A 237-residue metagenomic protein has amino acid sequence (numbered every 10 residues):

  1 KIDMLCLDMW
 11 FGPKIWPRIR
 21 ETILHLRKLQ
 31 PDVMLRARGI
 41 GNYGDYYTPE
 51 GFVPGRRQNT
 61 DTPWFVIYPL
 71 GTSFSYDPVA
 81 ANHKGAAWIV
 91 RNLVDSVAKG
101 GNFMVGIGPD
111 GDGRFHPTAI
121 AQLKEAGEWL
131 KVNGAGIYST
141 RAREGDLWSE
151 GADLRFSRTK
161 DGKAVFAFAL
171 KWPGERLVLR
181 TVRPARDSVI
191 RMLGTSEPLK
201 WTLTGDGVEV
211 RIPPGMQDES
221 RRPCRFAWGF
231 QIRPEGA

Functional and structural regions predicted by a protein language model:
K1-A237: Mature catalytic domains of secreted/periplasmic carbohydrate-active enzymes
